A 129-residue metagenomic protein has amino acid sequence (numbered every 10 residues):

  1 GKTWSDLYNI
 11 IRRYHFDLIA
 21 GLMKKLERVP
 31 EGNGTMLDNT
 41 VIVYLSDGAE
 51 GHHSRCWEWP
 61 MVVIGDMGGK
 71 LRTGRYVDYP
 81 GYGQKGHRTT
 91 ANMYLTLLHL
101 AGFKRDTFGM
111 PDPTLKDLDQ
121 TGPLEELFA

Functional and structural regions predicted by a protein language model:
G1-A129: Ligand-binding pockets and gating/stacking loops
